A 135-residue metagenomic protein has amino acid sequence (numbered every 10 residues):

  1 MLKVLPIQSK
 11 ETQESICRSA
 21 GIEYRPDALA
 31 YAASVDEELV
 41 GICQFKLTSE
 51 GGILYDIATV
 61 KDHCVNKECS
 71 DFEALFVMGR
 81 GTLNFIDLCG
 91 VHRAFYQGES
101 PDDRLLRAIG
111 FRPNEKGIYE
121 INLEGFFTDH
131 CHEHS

Functional and structural regions predicted by a protein language model:
M1-R25, H130-S135: Short amphipathic alpha-helix that is part of the acyltransferase structural core
L2, A28, G110-R112: Short glycine-aromatic motifs
T12-S15, S19-G21, A33, I86 (+1 more regions): Mixed-charge, polar/low-complexity N-terminal
S19-K61: A conserved beta-strand-loop-helix scaffold within acyl/acetyltransferase catalytic domains
A28-A30, A58, K67-C69, Y119-L123: Glycine-rich loops and low-complexity Gly/Arg-rich segments that provide flexible linkers or classic glycine-based
A32-K46, F95-S135: Terminal substrate-recognition subdomain of acyl/acetyltransferases
G52-E115: Acyl-donor binding region in acyl/amide transferases
